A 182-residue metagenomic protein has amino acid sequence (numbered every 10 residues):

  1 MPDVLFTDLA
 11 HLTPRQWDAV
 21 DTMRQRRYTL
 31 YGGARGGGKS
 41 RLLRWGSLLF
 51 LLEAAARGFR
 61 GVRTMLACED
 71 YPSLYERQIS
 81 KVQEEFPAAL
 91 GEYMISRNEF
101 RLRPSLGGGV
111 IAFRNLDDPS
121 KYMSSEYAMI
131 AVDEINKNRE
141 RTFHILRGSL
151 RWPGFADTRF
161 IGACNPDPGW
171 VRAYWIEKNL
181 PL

Functional and structural regions predicted by a protein language model:
M1-L182: Phosphate/NTP-binding elements of NTP-utilizing enzymes
